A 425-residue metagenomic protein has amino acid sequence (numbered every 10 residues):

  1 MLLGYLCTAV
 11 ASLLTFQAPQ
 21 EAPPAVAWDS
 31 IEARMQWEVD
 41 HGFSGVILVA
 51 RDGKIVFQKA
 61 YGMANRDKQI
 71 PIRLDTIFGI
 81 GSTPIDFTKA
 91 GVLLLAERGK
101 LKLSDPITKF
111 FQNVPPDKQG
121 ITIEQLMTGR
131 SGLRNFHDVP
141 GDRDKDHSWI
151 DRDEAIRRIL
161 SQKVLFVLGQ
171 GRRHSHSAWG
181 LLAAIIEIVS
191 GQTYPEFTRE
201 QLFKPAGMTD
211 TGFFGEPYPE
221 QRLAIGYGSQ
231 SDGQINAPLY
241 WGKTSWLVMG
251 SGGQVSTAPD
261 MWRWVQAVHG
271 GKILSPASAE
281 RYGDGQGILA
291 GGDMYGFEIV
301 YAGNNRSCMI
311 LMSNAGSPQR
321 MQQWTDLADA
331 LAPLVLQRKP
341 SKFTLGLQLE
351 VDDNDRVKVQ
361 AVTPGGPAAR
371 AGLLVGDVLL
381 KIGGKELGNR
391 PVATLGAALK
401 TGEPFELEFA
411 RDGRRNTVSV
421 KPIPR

Functional and structural regions predicted by a protein language model:
P23-I80, K100-K102: Short, conserved catalytic-motif segment at the N-terminal edge
D29-E32, I47, G53, I77-S104 (+3 more regions): Active-site SXXK
N65, K118-E298, G303: Short, surface-exposed loop or secondary-structure junction motifs that flank catalytic or metal-binding residues
L202, L347, A368, G376 (+2 more regions): Terminal peptide-recognition signature
E298-G316: Short, well-ordered beta-strand elements
G316-D355, Q360-A361: Short, gly/Ser/Thr-rich active-site loops of penicillin-recognizing serine hydrolases
A368-R390: Conserved PDZ fold ligand-binding element
L374, T394-R425: PDZ-domain C-terminal substructure recognizer with occasional recognition of PDZ-binding tails
